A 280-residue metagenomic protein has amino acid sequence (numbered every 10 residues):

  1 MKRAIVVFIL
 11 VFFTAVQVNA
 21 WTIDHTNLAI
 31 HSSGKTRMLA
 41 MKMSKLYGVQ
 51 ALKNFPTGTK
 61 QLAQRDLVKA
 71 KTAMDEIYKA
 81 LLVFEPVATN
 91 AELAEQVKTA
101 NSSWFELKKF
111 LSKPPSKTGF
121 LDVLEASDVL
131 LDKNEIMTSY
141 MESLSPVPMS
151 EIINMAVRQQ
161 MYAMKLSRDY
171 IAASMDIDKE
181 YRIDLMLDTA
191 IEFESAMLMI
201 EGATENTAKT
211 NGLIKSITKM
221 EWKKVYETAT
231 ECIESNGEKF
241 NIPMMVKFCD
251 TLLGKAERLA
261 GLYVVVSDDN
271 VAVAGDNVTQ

Functional and structural regions predicted by a protein language model:
M1-A4: Positively charged n-region of N-terminal signal peptides that target proteins for export
V7-A15: Bacterial N-terminal signal peptides
V16-T22: Sec/Tat signal peptide C-region and signal peptidase I cleavage site
I23-G34, Q61-V68, A91-A94, K98 (+6 more regions): Short, solvent-exposed segments of well-ordered alpha helices
D24-G58, V147-D178, E227, D250-V264: N-terminal extracytoplasmic segments of bacterial inner-membrane proteins
Q64-F120, V129, K133, I191-K239 (+3 more regions): Heptad-repeat alpha-helical coiled-coil/4-helix-bundle sensor or tether segments in soluble regions
F120-N211, L262, D268: Extended amphipathic alpha-helical interaction segments
V264-Q280: Short, low-complexity, Pro/Ser/Thr/Gly-rich segments in the mature regions of secreted, periplasmic
